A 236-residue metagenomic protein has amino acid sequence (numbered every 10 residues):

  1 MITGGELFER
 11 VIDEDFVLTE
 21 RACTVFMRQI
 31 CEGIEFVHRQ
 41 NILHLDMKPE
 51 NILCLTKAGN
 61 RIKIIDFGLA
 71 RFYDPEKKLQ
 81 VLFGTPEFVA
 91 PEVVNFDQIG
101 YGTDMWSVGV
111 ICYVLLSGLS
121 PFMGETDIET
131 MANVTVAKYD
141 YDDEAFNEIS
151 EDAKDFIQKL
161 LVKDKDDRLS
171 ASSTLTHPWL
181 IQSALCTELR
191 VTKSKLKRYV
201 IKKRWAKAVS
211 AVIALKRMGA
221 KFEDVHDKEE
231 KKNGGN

Functional and structural regions predicted by a protein language model:
M1-E6: Conserved short submotifs of the Hanks-type protein kinase catalytic core that shape the nucleotide-binding pocket
F26-M27: Activation segment signature within eukaryotic-like protein kinase domains
H38-C54: Catalytic-loop of the protein kinase fold
V93-G102: Conserved end of the kinase activation segment
S117-S120: Structural helix C-cap motif within protein kinase domains
S170-K202: Regulatory extensions flanking the kinase catalytic core
